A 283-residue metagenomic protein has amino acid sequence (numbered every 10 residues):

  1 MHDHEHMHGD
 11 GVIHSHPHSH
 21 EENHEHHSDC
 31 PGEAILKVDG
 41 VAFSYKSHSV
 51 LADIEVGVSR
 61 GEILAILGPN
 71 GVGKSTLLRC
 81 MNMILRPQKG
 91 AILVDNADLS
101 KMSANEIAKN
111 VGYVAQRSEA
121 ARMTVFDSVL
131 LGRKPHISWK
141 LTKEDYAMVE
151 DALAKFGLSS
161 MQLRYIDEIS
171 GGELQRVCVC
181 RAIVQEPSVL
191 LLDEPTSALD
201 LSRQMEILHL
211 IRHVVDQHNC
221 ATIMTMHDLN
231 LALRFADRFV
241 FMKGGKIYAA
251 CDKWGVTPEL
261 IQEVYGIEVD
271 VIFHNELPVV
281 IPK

Functional and structural regions predicted by a protein language model:
H2, H14-H20, P258, V264-K283: ABC ATPase nucleotide-binding domains
L67-P69: The feature captures the beta-strand-to-loop junction immediately N-terminal to the Walker
N82: Helix-to-loop junction immediately C-terminal to a conserved catalytic motif
G90-D98, I107: Conserved ABC transporter NBD signature motif
K143-M161: Conserved ABC ATPase "signature" region
Y165-I169, E173: Conserved ABC ATPase signature
L190-E194: Catalytic Walker B motif of ABC-type/P-loop ATPase nucleotide-binding domains
